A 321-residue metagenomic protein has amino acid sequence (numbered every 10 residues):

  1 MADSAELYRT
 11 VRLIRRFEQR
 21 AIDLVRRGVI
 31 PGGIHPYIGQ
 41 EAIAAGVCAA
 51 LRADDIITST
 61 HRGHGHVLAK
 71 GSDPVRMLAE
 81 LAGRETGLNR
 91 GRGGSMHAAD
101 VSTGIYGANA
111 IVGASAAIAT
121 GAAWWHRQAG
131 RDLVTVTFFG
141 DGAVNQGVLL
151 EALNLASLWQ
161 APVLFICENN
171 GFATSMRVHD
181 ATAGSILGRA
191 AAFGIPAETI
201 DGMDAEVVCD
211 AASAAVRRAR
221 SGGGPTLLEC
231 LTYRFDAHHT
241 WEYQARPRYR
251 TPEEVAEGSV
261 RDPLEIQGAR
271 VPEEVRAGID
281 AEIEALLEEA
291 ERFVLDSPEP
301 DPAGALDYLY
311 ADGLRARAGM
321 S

Functional and structural regions predicted by a protein language model:
M1-I43, A50, H238, E242-S321: Conserved acidic/glycine
Q19-I22, V29-W159, R177-A183, L187 (+1 more regions): Cofactor-binding active-site loop characterized by glycine-rich and histidine/acidic residues
A42, L68, T174, V208 (+2 more regions): Short secondary-structure boundary/hinge segments and terminal tails
H61, C230-T232, L309: A general secondary-structure junction signal
G104-D296: Glycine-rich ThDP/TPP pyrophosphate-binding loop and its adjacent helix/strand module within ThDP-dependent enzymes
